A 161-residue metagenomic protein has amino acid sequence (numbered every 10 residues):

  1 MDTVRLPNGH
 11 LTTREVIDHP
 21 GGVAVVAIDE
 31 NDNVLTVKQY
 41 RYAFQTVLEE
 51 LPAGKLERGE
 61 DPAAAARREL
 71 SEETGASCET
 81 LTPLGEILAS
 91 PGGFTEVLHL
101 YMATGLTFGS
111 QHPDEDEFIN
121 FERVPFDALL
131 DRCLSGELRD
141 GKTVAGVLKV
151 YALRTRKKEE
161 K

Functional and structural regions predicted by a protein language model:
M1-A24, E30: Acidic, metal-coordinating catalytic segment for phosphate/diphosphate chemistry, firing primarily on the Nudix
G21-A24, K55-G141: Unchanged
G22-T46, E50: A glycine-rich, hydrophobic loop/mini-helix early in the fold
N33, T107-G109, K157: Short helix-loop capping/hinge motifs at secondary-structure junctions, enriched in acidic/polar residues
V147: C-terminal boundary of histidine-terminating zinc-finger modules
A152-K161: Generic C-terminal helix-cap and adjacent flexible tail
